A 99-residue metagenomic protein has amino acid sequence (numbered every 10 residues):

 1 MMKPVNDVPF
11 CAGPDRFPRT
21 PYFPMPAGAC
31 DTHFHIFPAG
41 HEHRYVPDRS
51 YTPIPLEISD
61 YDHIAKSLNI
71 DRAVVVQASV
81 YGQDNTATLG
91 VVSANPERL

Functional and structural regions predicted by a protein language model:
M1-L99: Helix-coil boundary/capping segments in enzymes
